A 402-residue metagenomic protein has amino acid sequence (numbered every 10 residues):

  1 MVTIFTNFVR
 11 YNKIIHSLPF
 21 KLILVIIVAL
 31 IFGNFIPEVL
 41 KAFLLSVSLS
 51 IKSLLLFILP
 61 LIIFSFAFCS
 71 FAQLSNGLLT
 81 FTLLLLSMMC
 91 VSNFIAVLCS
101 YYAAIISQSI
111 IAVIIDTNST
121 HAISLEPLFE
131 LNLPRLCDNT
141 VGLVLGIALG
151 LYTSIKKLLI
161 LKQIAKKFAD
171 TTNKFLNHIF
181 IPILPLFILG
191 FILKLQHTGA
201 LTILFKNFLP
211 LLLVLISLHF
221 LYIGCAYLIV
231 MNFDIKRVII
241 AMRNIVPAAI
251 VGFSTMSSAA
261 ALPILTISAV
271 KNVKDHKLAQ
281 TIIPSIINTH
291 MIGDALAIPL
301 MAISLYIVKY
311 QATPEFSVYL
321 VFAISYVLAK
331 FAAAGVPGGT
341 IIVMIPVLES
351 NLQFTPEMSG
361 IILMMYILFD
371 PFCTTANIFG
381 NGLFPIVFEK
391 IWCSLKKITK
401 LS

Functional and structural regions predicted by a protein language model:
Y11-P37, L49-I58, L83-I240, I398-S402: Signature of multi-pass transmembrane helix bundles
P37-E38, S70-T80, Q108-S109, T153-L159 (+8 more regions): Juxtamembrane helix-boundary/capping and inter-helix hinge elements in multi-pass membrane proteins
F43, L79, L83, L201-L209 (+3 more regions): Membrane-water interface of transmembrane alpha-helices in multipass transporters/channels
L45-L56, Q163-H178, N244-V251, I267-K271 (+2 more regions): Short amphipathic alpha-helical coupling elements at transmembrane boundaries
L54, C90-F94, L98, I216 (+6 more regions): Hydrophobic transmembrane alpha-helical segments of multi-pass transport and channel proteins
L85-F94, T172, F208-C225, N244-G252 (+2 more regions): Small-residue-enriched core segments of transmembrane alpha-helices in multipass membrane transport and channel
A112-V113, L300-S402: Transmembrane alpha-helical segments and their short flanking loops that form helix-hairpins/helix-helix interfaces
G252-K330, L395-S402: Helix-loop-helix junctions within the multi-pass membrane cores of secondary transporters/permeases
